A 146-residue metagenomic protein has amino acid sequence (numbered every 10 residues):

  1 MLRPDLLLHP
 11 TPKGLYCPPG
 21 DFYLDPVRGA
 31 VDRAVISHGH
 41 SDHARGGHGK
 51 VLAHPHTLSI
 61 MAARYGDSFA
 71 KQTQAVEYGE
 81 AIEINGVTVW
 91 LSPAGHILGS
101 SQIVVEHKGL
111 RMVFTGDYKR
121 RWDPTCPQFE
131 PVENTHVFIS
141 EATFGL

Functional and structural regions predicted by a protein language model:
L2-A30, G39-L146: His/Asp/Glu-rich metal-coordinating catalytic cores of metallo-dependent phosphodiesterases/hydrolases acting on
I36: Short beta-strand-to-coil loop within P-loop NTPase ATPase cores
